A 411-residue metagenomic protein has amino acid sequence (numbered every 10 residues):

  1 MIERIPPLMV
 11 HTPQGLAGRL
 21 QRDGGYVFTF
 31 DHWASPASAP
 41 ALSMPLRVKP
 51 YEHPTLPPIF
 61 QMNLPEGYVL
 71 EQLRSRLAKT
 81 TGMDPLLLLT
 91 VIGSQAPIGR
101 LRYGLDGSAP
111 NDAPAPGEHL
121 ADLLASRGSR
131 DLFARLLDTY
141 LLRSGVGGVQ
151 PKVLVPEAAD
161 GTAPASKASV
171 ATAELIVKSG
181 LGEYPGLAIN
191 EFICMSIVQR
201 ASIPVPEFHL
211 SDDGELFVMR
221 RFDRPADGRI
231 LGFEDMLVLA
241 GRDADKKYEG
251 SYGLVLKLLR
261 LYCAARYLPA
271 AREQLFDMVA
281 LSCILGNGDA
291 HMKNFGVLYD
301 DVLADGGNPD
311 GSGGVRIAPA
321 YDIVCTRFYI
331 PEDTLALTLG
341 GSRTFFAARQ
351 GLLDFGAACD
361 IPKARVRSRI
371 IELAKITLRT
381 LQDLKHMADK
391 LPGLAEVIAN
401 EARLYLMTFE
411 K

Functional and structural regions predicted by a protein language model:
M1-M292, G296-K411: Phosphate/dinucleotide-binding and metal-coordinating scaffold of catalytic cores in nucleotide-dependent enzymes
